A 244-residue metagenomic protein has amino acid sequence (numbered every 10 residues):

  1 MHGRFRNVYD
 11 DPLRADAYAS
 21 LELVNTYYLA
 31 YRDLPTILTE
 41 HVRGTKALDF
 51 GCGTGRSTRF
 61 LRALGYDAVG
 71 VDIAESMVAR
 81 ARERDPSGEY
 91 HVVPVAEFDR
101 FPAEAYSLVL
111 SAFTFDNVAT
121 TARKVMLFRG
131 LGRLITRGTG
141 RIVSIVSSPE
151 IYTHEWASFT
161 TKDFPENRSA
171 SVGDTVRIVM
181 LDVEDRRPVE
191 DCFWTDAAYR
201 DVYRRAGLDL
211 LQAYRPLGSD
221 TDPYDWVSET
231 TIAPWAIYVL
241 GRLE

Functional and structural regions predicted by a protein language model:
M1-V42, R56, F60: Conserved class I S-adenosyl-L-methionine
L48-F50, T54-F98: Class I SAM-dependent methyltransferase SAM/SAH-binding core
R100-V109: A short acidic, Gly/Pro-enriched loop at the edge of an enzyme's catalytic core that lines a small-molecule cofactor
S111-T114: A short beta-strand submotif of the Rossmann-like class I SAM-dependent methyltransferase core that lines
D116-T120: A short His-aromatic
V125-G138: A short glycine-rich, Lys/Arg-flanked "PGG" loop and its adjoining helix->strand segment in the class I
V143-R204: SAM-dependent methyltransferase
V189-L243: Conserved Class I S-adenosyl-L-methionine
